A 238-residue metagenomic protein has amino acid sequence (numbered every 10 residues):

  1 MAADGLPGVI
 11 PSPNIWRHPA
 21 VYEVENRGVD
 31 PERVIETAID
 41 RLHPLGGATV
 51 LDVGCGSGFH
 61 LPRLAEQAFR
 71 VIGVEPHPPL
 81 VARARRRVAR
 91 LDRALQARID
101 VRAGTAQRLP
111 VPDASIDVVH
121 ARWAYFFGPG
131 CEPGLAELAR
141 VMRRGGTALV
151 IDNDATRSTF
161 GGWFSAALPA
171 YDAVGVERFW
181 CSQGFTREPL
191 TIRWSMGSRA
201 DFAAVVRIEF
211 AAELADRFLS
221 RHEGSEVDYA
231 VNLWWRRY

Functional and structural regions predicted by a protein language model:
M1-G46, F59-R63, A203, E209: Conserved class I S-adenosyl-L-methionine
L51, S57-R108: Class I SAM-dependent methyltransferase SAM/SAH-binding core
S57, C181, T186-Y238: Conserved Class I S-adenosyl-L-methionine
Q107-V118: A short acidic, Gly/Pro-enriched loop at the edge of an enzyme's catalytic core that lines a small-molecule cofactor
V111, P169-T191: Active-site capping/gating segments
D117-C131: A short SAM/SAH-binding and catalytic strip from SAM-dependent methyltransferases
E132-R144: A short glycine-rich, Lys/Arg-flanked "PGG" loop and its adjoining helix->strand segment in the class I
T147-R178: Conserved class I S-adenosyl-L-methionine
